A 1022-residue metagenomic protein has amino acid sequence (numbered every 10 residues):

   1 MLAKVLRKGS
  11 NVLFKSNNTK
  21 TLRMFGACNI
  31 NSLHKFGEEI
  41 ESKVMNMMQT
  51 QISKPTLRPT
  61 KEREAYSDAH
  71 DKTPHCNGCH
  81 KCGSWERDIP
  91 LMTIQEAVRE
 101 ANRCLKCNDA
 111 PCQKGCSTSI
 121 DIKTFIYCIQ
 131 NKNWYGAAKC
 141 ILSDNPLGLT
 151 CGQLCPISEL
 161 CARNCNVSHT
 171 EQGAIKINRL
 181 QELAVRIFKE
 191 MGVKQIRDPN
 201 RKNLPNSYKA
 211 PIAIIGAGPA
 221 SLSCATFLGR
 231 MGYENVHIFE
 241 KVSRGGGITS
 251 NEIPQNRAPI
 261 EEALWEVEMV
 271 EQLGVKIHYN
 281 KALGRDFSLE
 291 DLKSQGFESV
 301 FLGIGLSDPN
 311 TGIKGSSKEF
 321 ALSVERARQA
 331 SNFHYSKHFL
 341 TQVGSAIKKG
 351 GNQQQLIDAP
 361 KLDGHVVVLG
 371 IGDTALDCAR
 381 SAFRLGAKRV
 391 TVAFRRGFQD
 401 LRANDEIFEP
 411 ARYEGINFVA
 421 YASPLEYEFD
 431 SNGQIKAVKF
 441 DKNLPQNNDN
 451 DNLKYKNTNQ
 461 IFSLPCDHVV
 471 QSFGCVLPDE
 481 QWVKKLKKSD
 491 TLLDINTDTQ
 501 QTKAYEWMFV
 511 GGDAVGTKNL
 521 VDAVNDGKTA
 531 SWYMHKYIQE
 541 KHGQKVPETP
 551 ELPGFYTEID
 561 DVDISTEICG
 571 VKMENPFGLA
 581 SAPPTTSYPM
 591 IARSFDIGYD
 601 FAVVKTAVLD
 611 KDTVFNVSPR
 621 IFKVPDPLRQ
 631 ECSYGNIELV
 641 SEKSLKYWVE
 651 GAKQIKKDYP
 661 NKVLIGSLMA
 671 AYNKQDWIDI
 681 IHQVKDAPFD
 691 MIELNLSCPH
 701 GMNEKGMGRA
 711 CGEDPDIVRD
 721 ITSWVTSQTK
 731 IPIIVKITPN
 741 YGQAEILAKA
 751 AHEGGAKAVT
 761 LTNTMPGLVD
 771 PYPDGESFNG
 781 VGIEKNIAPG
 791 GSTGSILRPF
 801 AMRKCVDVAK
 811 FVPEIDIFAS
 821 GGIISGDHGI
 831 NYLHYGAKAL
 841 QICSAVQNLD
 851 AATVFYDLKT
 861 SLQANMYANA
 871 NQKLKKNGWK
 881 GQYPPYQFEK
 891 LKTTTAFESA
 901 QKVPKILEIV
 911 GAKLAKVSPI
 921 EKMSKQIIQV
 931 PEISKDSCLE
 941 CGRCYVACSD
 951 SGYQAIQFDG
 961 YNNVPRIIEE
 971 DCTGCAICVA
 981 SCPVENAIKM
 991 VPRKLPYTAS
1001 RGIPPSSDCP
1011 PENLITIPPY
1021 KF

Functional and structural regions predicted by a protein language model:
F36-I40, M48-Q49, P74-I89, Y537-V562 (+6 more regions): Alpha/beta catalytic cores of nucleotide-metabolism and tRNA/nucleoside-modifying enzymes
S42, I175-P211, S250, P254-K276 (+11 more regions): Flanking helices and flexible, charged tails adjoining ferredoxin-like Fe-S electron-transfer domains in multi-subunit
R63-P90, S119-Q130, C140-L142, H169 (+8 more regions): Beta1-alpha1 glycine-rich phosphate/pyrophosphate-binding loop at the start of Rossmann-like nucleotide-binding domains
K106-N131, T150-A184, V275, Y832 (+3 more regions): Iron-sulfur cluster-binding cysteine motifs and their immediate structural context in ferredoxin-like electron-transfer
E325-D363, N448-D522: FAD-site-proximal beta/loop scaffold in flavoenzymes
C378, A514-I538: A conserved FAD-binding loop/helix module that cradles the flavin
R593-D596, A671-F818, G826-I842, P919: Alpha/beta enzyme core
V614-R629, D770-P789, L833-H834, A845-N871: C-terminal helical cap(s) of enzyme catalytic domains, especially alpha/beta-barrels
